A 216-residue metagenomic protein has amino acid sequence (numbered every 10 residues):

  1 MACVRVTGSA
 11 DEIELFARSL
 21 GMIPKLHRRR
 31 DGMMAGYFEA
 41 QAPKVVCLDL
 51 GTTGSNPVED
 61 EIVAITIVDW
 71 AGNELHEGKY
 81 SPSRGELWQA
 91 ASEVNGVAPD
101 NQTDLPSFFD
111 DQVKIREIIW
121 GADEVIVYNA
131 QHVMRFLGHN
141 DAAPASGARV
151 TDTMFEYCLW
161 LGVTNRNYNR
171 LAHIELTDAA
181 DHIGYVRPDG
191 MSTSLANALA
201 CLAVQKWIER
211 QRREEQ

Functional and structural regions predicted by a protein language model:
R5-G8, E12, S19-V46: N-terminal accessory regions of nucleic-acid-interacting proteins
F16-S19, W207: Charge-rich, solvent-exposed alpha-helical interaction surfaces
R29-M33, L105-F109, G190-C201: Short linear loop/turn motifs
E39, I115-W120: Short, charge-rich binding segments
P43-V45, P57-A64, V68-V97, W120-Q216: Metal-dependent phosphoesterase core characteristic of DEDDh/y 3'-5' exonuclease domains
L50-V58: Short acidic, Gly/Ser-rich segments with clustered Asp/Glu that frequently serve as metal-coordination loops in enzyme
E93-E117: Metal-dependent phosphoesterase signature
